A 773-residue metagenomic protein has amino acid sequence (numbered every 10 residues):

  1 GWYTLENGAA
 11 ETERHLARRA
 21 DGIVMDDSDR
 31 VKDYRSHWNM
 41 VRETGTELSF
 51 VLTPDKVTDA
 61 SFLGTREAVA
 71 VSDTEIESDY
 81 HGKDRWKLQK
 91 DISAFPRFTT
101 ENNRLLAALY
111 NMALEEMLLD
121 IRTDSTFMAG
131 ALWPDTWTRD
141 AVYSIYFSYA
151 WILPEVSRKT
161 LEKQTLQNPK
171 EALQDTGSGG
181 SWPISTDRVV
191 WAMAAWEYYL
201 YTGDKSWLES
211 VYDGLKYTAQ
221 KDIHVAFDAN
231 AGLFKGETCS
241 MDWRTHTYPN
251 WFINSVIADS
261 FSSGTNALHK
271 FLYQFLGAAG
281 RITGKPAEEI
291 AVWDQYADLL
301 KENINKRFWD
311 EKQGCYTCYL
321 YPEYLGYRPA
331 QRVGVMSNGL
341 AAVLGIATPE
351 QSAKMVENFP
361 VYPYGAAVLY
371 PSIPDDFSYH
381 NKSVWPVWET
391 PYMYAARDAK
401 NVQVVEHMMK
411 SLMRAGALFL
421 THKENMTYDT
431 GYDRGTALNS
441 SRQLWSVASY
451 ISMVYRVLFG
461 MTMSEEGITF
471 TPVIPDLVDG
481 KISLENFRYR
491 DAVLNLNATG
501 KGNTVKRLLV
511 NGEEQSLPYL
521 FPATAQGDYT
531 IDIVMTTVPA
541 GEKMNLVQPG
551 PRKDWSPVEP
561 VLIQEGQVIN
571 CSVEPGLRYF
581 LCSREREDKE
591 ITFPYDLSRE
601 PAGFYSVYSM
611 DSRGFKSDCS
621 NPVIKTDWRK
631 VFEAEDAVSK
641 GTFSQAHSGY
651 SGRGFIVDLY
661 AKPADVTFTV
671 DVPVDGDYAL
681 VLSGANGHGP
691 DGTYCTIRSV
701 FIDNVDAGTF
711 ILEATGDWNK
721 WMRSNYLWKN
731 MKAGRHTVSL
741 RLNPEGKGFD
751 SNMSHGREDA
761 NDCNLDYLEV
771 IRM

Functional and structural regions predicted by a protein language model:
W2-T136, E155, K159, N303-K312 (+2 more regions): Low-complexity, Ser/Thr/Pro/Gly-enriched N-terminal "stalk/linker" regions
L88-M112, T138-R139, S148-W151, Y201-G264 (+3 more regions): Active-site acid/base region of carbohydrate-active enzymes
E101, A107, F227, A231-L233 (+6 more regions): Catalytic cores of carbohydrate-active enzymes
M112-D124, I152-Q174, V211-A231, Q295-C315 (+3 more regions): Long, well-ordered core segments of solenoidal/helical folds
T126-R139, D175-A194, A231-F261, E311-G334 (+3 more regions): Carbohydrate-binding/catalytic loop surfaces
D135-A141, I145-E237, S262-K270, P386-A396 (+4 more regions): Aromatic-rich carbohydrate-recognition surfaces in CAZymes
D398-G566: Non-catalytic C-terminal accessory modules of carbohydrate-active enzymes
R599-M773: Extracytoplasmic
